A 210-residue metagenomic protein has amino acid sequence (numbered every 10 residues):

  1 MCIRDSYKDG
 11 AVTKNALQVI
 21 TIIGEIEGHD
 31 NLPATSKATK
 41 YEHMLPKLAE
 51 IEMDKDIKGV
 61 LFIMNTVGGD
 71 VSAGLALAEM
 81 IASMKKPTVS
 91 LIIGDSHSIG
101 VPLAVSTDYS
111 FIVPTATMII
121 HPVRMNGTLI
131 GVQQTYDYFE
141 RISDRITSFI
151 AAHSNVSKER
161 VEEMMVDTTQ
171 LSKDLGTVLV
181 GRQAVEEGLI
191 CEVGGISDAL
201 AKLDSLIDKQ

Functional and structural regions predicted by a protein language model:
R4-L91, D95-V101, S106-H121, M125-Q210: N-terminal organellar transit peptides
